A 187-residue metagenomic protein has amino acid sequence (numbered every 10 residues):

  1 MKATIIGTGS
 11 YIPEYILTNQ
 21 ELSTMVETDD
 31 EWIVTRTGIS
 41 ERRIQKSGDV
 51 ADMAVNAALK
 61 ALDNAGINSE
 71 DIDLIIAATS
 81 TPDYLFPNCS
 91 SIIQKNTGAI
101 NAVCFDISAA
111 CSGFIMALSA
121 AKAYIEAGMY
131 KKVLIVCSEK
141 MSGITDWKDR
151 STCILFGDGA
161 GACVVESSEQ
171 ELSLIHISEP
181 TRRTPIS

Functional and structural regions predicted by a protein language model:
M1-Q20, L118-L174, S178: Conserved beta-strand-centric core segments of catalytic alpha/beta enzyme folds
K2-D73: Conserved active-site "lid/cap" helical segment
T8, T28, T37, T79-T81 (+2 more regions): Ser/Thr-centric signal marking residues that sit in or immediately flank functional binding/regulatory motifs
E21-L22, I92-K95, S151-T152, P185: Glycine-rich, phosphate-binding/catalytic loops in enzymes
V34-R36, S40-D52, T79-V133: Conserved catalytic cysteine-centered active-site region of acyl-thioester-dependent Claisen-condensing enzymes
D73-T79: Membrane helical hairpin/interfacial module
L85, G143-I144, I186-S187: Glycine/Thr-rich phosphate-binding loops of Rossmann-like dinucleotide-binding domains
I175-S187: Single conserved hydrophobic/aromatic residue that forms the stacking wall/gate of nucleotide- or nucleobase-binding
